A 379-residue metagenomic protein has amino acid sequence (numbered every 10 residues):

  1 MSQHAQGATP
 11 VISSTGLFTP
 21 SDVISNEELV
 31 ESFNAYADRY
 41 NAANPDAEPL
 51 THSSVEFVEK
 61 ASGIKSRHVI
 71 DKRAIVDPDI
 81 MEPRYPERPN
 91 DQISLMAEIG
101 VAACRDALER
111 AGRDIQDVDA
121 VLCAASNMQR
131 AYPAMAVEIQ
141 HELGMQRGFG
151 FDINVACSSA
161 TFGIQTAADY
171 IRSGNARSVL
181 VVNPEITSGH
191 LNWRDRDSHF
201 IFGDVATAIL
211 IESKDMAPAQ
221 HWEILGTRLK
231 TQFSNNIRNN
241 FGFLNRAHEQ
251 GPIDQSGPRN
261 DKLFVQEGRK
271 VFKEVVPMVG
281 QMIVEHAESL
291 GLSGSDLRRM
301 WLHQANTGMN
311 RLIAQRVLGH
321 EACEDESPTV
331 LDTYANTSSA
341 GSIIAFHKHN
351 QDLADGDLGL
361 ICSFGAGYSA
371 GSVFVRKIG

Functional and structural regions predicted by a protein language model:
S2-S94, D195-K273, Q281, R376-G379: Condensing-enzyme catalytic core mediating Claisen C-C bond formation in acyl metabolism
H4, A97, V101, L108 (+7 more regions): Claisen-condensing/thiolase-fold acyl-transfer catalytic domains that form or cleave C-C bonds in fatty acid
T9-V11, F149, A176-S178, L358: Residues that mark the start of a beta-strand
S13, A124, N154, V179-E185 (+2 more regions): Short beta-strand segments
V23-I24, Y132-A134, I164-Q165, H190-R196 (+2 more regions): Short acidic, glycine/serine/threonine-rich loops at helix termini
E56, S62-N154, S289-N310: Conserved beta-ketoacyl condensing-enzyme motif
N175-A206: Flexible, glycine-rich active-site loops centered on histidine and acidic residues that chelate a metal or position
N183-P184, L191, Q232-N240, N306-T307: Acyl-CoA/ACP chain-elongation machinery
